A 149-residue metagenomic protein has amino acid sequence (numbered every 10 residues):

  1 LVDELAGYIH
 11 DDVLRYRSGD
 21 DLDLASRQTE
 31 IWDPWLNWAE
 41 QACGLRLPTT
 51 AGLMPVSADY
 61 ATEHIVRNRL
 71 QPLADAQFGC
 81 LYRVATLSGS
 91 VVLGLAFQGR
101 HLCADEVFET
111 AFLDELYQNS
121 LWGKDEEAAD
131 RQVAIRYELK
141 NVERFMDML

Functional and structural regions predicted by a protein language model:
L1-S18: A glycine-rich, hydrophobic loop/mini-helix early in the fold
Q28-W32: Amphipathic alpha-helices and adjacent low-complexity segments
W38-Q41, L45, G94, Q98-H101: Amphipathic alpha-helical interaction surfaces
R46-S88: A mid-sequence, solvent-exposed acidic-amphipathic segment
G79, R83-G99, E109-L113: Short, hydrophobic/amphipathic alpha-helical patches that form generic packing surfaces within helical domains
Q98-L149: Accessory, usually C-terminal, subdomains that scaffold auxiliary metal cofactors
